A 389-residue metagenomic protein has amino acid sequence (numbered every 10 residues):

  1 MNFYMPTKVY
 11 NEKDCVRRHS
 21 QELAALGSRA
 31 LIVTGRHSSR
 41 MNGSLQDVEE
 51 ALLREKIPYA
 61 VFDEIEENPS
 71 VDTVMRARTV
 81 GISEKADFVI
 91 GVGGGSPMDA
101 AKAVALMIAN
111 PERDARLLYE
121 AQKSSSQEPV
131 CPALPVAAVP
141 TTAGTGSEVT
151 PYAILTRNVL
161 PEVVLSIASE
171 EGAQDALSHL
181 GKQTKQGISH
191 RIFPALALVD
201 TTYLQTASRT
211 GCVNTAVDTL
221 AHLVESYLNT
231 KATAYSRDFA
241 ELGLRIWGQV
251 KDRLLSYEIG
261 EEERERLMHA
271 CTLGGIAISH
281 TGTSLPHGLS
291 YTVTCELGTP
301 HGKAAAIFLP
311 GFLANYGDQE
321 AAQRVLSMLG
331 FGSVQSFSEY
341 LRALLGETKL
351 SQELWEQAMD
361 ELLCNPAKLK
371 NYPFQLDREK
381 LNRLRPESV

Functional and structural regions predicted by a protein language model:
M1-F88: ATP/NTP phosphate-donor binding region
V16-H19, R40-S44, V71, S96-A101 (+2 more regions): Short glycine/serine/threonine-rich phosphate/pyrophosphate-binding segments that cradle anionic phosphate groups
D72-V199: Glycine/threonine-rich beta-strand-loop-alpha-helix active-site module that forms ligand/phosphate-binding
G144, L273-P300: Glycine-rich phosphate/pyrophosphate-binding beta-alpha loops
Y152-H280, P373, E379: Carboxylate- and glycine-rich phosphate/diphosphate-binding segment that chelates Mg2+/Mn2+
G288-L329: Catalytic phosphate/nucleotide-handling subdomain of diverse soluble enzymes
Q323-V389: C-terminal charged capping/lid subdomain of soluble metabolic enzymes
